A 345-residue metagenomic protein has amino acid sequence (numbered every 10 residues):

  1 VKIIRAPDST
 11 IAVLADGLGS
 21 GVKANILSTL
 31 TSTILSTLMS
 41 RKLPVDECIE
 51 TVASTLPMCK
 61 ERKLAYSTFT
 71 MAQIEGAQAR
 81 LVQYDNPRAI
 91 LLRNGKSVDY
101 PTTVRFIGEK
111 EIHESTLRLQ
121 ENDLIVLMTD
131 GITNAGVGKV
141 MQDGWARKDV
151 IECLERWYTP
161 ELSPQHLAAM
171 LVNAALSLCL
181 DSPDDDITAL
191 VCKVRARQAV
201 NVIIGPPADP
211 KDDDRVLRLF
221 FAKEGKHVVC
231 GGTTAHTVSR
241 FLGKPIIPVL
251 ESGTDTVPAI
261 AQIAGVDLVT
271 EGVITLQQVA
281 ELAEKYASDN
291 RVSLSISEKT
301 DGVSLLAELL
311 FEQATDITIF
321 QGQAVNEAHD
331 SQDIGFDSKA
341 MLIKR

Functional and structural regions predicted by a protein language model:
V1-P7, D99-G138: Acidic loop->beta-strand submotif enriched in PP2C/PPM serine/threonine phosphatases
K2-A53, V126, G138-R147: Primarily the active-site beta-strand->alpha-helix module of PP2C/PPM metal-dependent phosphatases, and frequently
V13, Q83, I125-L127, H227-V229: Residue-level marker for buried hydrophobic side chains located in beta-strands that build the well-ordered beta-sheet
D16-G17, N86, L124-I132, D186: DG-centered beta-turn motif at the end of beta-strands
I26-G95, I112-H113, L162-C192: Catalytic core of PPM/PP2C metal-dependent serine/threonine phosphatase domains
A77-Q78, A222-H227: Short active-site oxyanion
N134-R218, A222-E224, K244-D330, I334-R345: C-terminal catalytic subdomain
